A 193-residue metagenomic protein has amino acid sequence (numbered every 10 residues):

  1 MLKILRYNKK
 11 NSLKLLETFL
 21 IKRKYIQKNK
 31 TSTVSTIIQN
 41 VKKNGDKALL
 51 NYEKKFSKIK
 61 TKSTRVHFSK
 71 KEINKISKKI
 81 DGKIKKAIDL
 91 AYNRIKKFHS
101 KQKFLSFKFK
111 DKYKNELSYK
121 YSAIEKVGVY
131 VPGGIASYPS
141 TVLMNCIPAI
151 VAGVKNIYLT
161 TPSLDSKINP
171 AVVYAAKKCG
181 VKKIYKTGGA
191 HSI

Functional and structural regions predicted by a protein language model:
M1-E125: N-terminal Rossmann-like NAD(P)+-binding subdomain of aldehyde/semialdehyde dehydrogenases
N11, K47, S166-K167, H191: Short alpha-helical
K42, P162, K186: Active-site-adjacent beta-strand anchor residues
F109-Y174: Conserved small-residue-rich beta-alpha loop and adjacent elements that most often cradle the phosphate/pyrophosphate
A136, S192-I193: Short glycine-rich, flexible loops that bind phosphorylated cofactors or substrates
V173-S192: A glycine-rich helix N-cap at a beta->alpha junction
